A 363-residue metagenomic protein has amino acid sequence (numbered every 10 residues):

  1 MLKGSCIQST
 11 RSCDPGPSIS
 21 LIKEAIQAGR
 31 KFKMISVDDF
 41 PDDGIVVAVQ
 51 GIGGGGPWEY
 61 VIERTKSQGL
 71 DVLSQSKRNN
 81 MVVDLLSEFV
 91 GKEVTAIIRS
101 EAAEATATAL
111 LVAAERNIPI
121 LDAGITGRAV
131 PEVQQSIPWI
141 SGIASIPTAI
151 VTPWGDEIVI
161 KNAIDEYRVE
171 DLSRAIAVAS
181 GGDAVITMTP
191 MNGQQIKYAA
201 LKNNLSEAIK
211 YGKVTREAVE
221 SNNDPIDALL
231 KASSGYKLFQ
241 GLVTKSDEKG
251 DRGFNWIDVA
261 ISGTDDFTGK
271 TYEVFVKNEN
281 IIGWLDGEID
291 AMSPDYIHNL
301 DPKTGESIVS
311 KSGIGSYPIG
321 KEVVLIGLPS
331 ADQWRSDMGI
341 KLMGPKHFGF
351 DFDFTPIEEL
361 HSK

Functional and structural regions predicted by a protein language model:
M1-F32: N-terminal phosphate-binding or glycine-rich loops at protein starts, especially the Walker A/P-loop of NTPases
P15-I19, N79-N80, A102-L111, G127-P131: Short glycine/serine/threonine-rich phosphate/pyrophosphate-binding segments that cradle anionic phosphate groups
I26-D38, I118-D156, K161: Catalytic or ion-translocation cores adjacent to nucleophile or general acid/base/metal-coordination motifs in diverse
D42-Y60, Q135-I176: A structural-propensity feature for long, helix-poor, extended segments
I45-E93: Glycine-rich oxoanion-binding loops at beta->alpha junctions
W154-N204: Conserved anion/nucleotide-ligand pocket segment
K210-D266: Oxyanion-binding "anion nests"
S246-K363: C-terminal non-catalytic interaction/assembly regions of soluble proteins
